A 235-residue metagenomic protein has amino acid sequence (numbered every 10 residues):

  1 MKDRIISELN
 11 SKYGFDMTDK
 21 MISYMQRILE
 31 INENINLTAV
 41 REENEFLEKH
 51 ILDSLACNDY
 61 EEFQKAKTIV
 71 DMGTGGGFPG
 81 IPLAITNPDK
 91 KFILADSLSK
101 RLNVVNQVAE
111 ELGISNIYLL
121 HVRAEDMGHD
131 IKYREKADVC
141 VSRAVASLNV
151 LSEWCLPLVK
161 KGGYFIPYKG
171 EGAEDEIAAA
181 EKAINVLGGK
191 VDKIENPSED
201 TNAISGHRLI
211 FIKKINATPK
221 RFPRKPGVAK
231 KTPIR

Functional and structural regions predicted by a protein language model:
M1-A66, V70, K100-N103, Q107-Y118: Class I SAM-dependent transferase core
I28, L83, V105, K169 (+1 more regions): Residue-level signal for inorganic ion chemistry
L55-A146, V150-S152: Conserved SAM/SAH cofactor-binding pocket of Class I
N87, V159-K161: Helix-to-beta-strand junctions that scaffold the AdoMet/dcAdoMet cofactor pocket in Class I SAM-dependent enzymes
R101-N103, A173, I177: Short alpha-helix immediately C-terminal to the canonical SAM-binding loop
E125, S147, G170-E174, E199: Short "lid" loop at the C-terminus of a central beta-strand within the Rossmann-like core of SAM-dependent
G162-G172: Conserved beta-strand signature within the Rossmann-like core of class I S-adenosyl-L-methionine
A178-R235: SAM/dcSAM-binding transferase cores
